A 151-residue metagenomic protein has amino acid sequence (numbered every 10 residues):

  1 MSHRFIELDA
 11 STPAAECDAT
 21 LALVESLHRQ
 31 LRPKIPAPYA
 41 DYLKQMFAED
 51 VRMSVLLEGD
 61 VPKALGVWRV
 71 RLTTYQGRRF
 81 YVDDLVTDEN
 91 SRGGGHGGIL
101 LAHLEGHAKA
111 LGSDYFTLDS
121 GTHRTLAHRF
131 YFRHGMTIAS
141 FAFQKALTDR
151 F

Functional and structural regions predicted by a protein language model:
S2-G77, H103, A146-T148: Acetyl-CoA-dependent GNAT
R52, D114, T137: Short acidic/polar active-site loop segments enriched in Thr and Asp
L72, L85-R92: A short, internal acetyl-CoA/4′-phosphopantetheine-binding micro-motif in the GNAT/acyltransferase core
S91, G95-H103: Conserved acetyl-CoA pyrophosphate-binding loop and the N-cap/start of the following alpha-helix in GNAT-like
L101, A108-S120: Conserved GNAT acetyl-CoA-binding A-motif
T117-A127, Q144-T148: Conserved beta-strand-loop-alpha-helix junction that forms the acyl-donor binding cleft
T122, Y131-F141: Conserved acetyl-CoA-binding loop of GNAT-fold acetyltransferases
